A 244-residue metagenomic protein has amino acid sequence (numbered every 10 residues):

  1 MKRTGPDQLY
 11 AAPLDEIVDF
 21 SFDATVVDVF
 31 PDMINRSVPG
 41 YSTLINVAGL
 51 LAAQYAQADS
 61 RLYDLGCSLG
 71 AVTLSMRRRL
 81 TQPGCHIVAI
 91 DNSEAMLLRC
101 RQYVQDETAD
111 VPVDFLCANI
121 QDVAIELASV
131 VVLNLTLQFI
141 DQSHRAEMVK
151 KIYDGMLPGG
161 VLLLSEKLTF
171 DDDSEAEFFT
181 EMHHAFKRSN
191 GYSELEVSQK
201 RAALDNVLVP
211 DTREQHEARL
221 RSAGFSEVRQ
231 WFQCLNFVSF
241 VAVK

Functional and structural regions predicted by a protein language model:
D15-D19, A24-L44: Class I SAM-dependent methyltransferase Rossmann-like catalytic core, especially the SAM/SAH-binding loop
G40-A58: Conserved alpha-helix/loop element of class I SAM-dependent methyltransferases that forms part of the SAM/SAH-binding
Y63, T73-Q121: Class I SAM-dependent methyltransferase SAM/SAH-binding core
G66-G70: Class I SAM-dependent methyltransferase "Motif I" SAM/SAH-binding loop
V123-V131: A short acidic, Gly/Pro-enriched loop at the edge of an enzyme's catalytic core that lines a small-molecule cofactor
A146-P158: A short glycine-rich, Lys/Arg-flanked "PGG" loop and its adjoining helix->strand segment in the class I
G159-K167: Conserved beta-strand signature within the Rossmann-like core of class I S-adenosyl-L-methionine
L168-R219: C-terminal alpha-helical "lid/dimerization" subdomain adjacent to the S-adenosyl-L-methionine
